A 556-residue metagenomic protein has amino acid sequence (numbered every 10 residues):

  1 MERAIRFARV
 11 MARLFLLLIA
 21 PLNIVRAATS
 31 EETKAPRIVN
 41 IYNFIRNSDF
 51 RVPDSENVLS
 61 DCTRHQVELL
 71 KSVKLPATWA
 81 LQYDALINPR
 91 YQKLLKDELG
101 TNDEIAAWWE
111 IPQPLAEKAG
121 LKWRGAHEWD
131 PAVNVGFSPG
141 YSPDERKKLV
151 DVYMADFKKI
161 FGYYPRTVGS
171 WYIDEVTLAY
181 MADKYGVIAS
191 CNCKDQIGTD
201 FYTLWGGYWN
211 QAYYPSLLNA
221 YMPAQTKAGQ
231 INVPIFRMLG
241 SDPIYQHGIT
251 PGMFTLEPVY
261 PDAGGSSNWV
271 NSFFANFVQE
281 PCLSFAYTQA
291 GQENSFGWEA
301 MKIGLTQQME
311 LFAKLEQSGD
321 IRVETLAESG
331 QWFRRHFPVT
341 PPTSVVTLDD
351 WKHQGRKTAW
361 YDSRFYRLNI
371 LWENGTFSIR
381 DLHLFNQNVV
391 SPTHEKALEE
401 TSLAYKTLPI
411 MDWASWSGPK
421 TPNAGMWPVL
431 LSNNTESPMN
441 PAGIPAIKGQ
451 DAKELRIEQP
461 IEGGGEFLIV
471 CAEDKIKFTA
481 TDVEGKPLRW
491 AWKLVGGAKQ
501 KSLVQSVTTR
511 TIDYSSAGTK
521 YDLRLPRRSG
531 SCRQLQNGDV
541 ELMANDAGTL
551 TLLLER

Functional and structural regions predicted by a protein language model:
E31-T101, A286: Active-site beta->alpha N-cap acidic-glycine motif
R46-D49, D61-V73, A155, K159-I160 (+3 more regions): Catalytic grooves of carbohydrate-active enzymes
F50-S60, A80-Q92, Q113-A116, G169-L178 (+3 more regions): Acidic-and-aromatic substrate-binding clefts and catalytic sites of carbohydrate-active enzymes
Y83-W171, Q230-T255, C282-F296, M411-S417: Metal-dependent polysaccharide deacetylase catalytic core of the NodB/CE4 family, i.e., the active-site-bearing domain
S142-L217, D474, T519, P526-S529: Catalytic domains of cell-wall/extracellular-matrix polysaccharide-remodeling enzymes, centered on de-N-acetylation
P261-W269, A286-G291, S515-R556: Beta-strand-rich recognition/accessory modules
I370-E454, P460-G463: Acidic-aromatic substrate-binding/catalytic surfaces of carbohydrate-active enzymes
K453-S506: Acidic, contiguous internal or C-terminal segments within carbohydrate-active enzymes that form a structured patch used
